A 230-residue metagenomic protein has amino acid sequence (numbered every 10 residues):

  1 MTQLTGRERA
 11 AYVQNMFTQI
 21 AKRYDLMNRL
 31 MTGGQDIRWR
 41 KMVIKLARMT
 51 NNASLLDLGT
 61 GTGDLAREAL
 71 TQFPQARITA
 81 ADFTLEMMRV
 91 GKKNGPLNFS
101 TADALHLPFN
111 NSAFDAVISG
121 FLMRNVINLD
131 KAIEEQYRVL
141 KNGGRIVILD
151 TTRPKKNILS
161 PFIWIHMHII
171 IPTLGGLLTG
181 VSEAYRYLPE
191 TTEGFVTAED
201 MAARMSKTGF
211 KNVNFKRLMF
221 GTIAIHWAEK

Functional and structural regions predicted by a protein language model:
M1-R23, M167: N-terminal, positively charged/glycine-rich alpha-helical extensions of SAM-dependent methyltransferases
A11, L149-R204, T208, N214: C-terminal alpha-helical "lid/dimerization" subdomain adjacent to the S-adenosyl-L-methionine
Y24, V117-I118: Hydrophobic beta-strand segment of the Class I
G33-N51: Conserved alpha-helix/loop element of class I SAM-dependent methyltransferases that forms part of the SAM/SAH-binding
S54-H106: Class I SAM-dependent methyltransferase SAM/SAH-binding core
L105-A116: A short acidic, Gly/Pro-enriched loop at the edge of an enzyme's catalytic core that lines a small-molecule cofactor
D130-R145: A short glycine-rich, Lys/Arg-flanked "PGG" loop and its adjoining helix->strand segment in the class I
A202, T208-K230: Core SAM-dependent methyltransferase catalytic element
